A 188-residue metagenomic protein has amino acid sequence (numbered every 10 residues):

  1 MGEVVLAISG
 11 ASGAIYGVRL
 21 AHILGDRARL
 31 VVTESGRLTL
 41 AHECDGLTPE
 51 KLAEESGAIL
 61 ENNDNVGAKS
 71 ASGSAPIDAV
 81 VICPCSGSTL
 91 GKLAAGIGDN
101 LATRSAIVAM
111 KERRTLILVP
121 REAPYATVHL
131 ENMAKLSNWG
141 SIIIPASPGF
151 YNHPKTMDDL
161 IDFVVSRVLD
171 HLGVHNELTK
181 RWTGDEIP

Functional and structural regions predicted by a protein language model:
M1-I117, R121-P188: A cross-family phosphate/adenosyl-ligand binding-site feature
